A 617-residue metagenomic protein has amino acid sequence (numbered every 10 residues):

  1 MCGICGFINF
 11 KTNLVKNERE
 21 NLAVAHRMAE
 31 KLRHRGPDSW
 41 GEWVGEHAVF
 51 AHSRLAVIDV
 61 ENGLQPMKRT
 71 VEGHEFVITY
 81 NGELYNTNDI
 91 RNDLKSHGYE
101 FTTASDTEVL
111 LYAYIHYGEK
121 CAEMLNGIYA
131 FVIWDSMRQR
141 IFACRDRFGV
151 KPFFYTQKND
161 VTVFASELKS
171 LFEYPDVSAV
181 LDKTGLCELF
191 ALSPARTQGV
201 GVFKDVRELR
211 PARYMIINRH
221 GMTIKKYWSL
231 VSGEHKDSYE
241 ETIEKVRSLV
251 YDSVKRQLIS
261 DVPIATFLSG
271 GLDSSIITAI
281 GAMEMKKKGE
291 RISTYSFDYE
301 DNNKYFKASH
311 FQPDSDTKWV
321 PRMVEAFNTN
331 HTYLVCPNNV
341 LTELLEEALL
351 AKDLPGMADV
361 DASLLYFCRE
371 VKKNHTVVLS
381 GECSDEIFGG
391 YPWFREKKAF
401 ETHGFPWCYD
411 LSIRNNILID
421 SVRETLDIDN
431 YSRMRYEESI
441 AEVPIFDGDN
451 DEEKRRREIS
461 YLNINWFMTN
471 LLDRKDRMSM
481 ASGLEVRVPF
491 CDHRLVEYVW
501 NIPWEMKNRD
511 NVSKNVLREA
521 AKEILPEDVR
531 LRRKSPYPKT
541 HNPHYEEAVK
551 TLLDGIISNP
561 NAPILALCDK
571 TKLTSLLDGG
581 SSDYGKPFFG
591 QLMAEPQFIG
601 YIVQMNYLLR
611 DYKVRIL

Functional and structural regions predicted by a protein language model:
M1-E346, L350-A351, L364, K522-E523 (+2 more regions): Cysteine-centered catalytic environments shared across enzyme families
M1-I4, I8-F10, Y174, S178 (+5 more regions): Adenosyl-5′-phosphate
E346-L350, F394-E396, H544-E546: Short low-complexity, flexible loop/linker segments enriched in glycine and/or proline with clustered acidic
G356-M357, M593: Long, Lys/Arg- and hydrophobic-enriched amphipathic alpha-helices
H375-D385, G389-Y391: Short acidic/histidine-rich active-site segments
F388-I413: A mobile, often basic/glycine-rich helix-loop segment that functions as the active-site lid/recognition loop
